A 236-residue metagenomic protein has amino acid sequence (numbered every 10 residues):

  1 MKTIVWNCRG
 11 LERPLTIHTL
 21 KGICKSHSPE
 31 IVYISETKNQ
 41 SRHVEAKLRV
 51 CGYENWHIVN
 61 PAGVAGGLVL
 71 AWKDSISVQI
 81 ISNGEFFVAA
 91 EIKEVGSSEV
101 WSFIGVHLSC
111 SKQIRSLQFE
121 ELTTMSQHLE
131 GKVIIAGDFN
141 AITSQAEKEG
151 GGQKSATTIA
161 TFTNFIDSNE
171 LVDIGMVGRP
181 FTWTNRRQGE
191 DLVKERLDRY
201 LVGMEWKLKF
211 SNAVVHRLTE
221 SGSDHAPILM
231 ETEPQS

Functional and structural regions predicted by a protein language model:
M1-S236: A shared catalytic/ligand-binding motif for oxyanion handling
